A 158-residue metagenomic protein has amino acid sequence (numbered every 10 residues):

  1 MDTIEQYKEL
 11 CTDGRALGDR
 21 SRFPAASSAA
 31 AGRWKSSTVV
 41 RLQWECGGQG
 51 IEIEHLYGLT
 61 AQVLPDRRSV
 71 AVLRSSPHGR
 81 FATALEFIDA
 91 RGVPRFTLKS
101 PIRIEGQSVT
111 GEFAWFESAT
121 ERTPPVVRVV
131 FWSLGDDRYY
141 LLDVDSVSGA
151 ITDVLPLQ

Functional and structural regions predicted by a protein language model:
D2-R22, A29-A30, E52-R67, P101-T120 (+1 more regions): Repeated scaffold domains used in trafficking and secretory/extracellular systems, primarily beta-propellers
L17, F23-A25, S75-F81, W132-R138: Short glycine/acidic-enriched loop and turn motifs that connect beta-strands
S36-R41, P77-F87, D136-D143: Structural motif
T38-Y57, F87, R91-V109, D153-L155: Aromatic (tryptophan-biased) beta-strands that constitute blades/sheets of beta-rich domains
W44-C46, L64, D145: Acidic/polar residues at beta-strand termini and the immediately following turn/coil
L56-A61, P65-L73, A84-A90: Acidic, aromatic-enriched beta-alpha/helix-loop junctions
V63-P77, A114-W132: Repeat-blade elements of multi-bladed beta-propeller folds
E121-Q158: Acidic, proline/glycine-rich low-complexity IDRs
